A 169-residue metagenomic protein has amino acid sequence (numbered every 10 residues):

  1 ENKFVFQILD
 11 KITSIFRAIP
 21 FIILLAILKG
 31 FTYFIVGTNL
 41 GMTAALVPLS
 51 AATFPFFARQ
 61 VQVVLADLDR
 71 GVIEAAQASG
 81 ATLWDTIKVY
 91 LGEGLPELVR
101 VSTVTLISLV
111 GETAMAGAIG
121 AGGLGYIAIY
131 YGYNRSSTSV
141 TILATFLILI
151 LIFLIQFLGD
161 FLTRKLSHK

Functional and structural regions predicted by a protein language model:
E1-D10: Transmembrane-helix boundary motif in ABC transporter permease subunits
S14-R17, F21-F56, L95, V140 (+1 more regions): Loop-to-helix entry region at the N-terminal start of transmembrane alpha-helices in multi-pass membrane transporters
I19-A26, V110, I119, T145 (+2 more regions): Residue-level signal for the membrane-embedded core of alpha-helical transmembrane segments, especially mid-helix
T43-V47, A51-I73, V99-T103, V110-A114 (+1 more regions): Membrane-embedded alpha-helices of multi-pass transport/permease systems
L65-G94, N134: Short helix-to-coil transition segments within interhelical loops that connect adjacent transmembrane helices
L83-M115: Transmembrane alpha-helices
A116, G120-Y130: Short hydrophobic, aromatic-rich alpha-helical segments embedded in or entering the lipid bilayer of multi-pass
I142-K169: C-terminal transmembrane helix and the adjacent membrane-cytosol boundary/short C-terminal tail of inner/organellar
